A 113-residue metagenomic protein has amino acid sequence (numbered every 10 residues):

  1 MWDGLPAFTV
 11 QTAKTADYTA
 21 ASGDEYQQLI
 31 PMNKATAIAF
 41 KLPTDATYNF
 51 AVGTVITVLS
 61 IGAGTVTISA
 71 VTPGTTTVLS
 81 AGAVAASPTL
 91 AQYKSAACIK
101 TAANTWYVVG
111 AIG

Functional and structural regions predicted by a protein language model:
M1-G74, T101-G113: Exposed extracellular interaction/assembly regions and N-terminal maturation sites
D45, G53, V84-S95: Tight coil/turn sites that cap or link beta-strands
T72-A86: Extracellular beta-sheet repeat scaffolds used for adhesion and glycan interaction
